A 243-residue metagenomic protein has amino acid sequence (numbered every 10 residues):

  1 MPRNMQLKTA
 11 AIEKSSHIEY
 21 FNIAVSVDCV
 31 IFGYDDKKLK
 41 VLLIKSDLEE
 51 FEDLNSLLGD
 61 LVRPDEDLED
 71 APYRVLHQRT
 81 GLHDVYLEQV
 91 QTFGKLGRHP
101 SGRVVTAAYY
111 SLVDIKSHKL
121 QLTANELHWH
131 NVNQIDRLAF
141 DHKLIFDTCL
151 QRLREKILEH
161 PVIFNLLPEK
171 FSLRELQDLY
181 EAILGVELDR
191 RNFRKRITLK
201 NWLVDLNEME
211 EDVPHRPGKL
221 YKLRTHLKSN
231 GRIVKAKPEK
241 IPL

Functional and structural regions predicted by a protein language model:
M1-I12: Entry/capping segment at the start of metal-dependent catalytic domains with acidic active-site entry clusters
K14-N55: N-terminal strand-loop-strand
I23-V27, E69-Y73, H77-L120, K156-I163 (+1 more regions): Active-site segment of metal-dependent pyrophosphate-handling enzymes, primarily the Nudix hydrolase catalytic core
K38-L82, T92, L158-R174: Conserved Nudix-box catalytic region and its N-terminal flanking loop in Nudix hydrolases and closely related
Y110-S111, K119-L153, I157, L166-R174 (+2 more regions): NUDIX/MutT-family hydrolases
D178-E187: Short helix-coil junctions and helix-kink-helix linkers
L188-K219: RNA substrate-recognition surfaces in RNA-acting enzymes
M209-L243: Long, intrinsically disordered, low-complexity Ser/Thr/Pro-rich regulatory/activation regions of nuclear proteins
